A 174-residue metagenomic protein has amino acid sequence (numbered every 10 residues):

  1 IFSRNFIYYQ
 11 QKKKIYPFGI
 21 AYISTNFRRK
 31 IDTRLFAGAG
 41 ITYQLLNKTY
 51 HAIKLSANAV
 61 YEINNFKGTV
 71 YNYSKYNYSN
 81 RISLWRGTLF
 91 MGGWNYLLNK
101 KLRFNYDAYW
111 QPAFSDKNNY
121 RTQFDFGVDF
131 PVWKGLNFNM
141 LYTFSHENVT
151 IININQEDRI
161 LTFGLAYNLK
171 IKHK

Functional and structural regions predicted by a protein language model:
I1, T33-A37, H51, N80-G87 (+2 more regions): Residues that define the transmembrane beta-barrel architecture of outer-membrane proteins
I1-S24, W94-W110: Surface-exposed extracellular loop regions of Gram-negative outer-membrane beta-barrel proteins
N5, G19-I23, A39, L55-Y61 (+4 more regions): Transmembrane beta-barrel strands of outer-membrane/channel proteins
Y9, Y43-L45, M91-Y96, F130 (+1 more regions): Residue-level signature of outer-membrane beta-barrel architecture
Q10, Y22-K30, Q44-L46, Y61-G68 (+3 more regions): Sequence/structural signature of outer-membrane beta-barrel proteins
K13-P17, T49-I53, Y96-F104, F130-M140 (+1 more regions): Repeated loop/turn-to-beta-strand initiation elements of outer-membrane beta-barrel proteins
A52-P112: Detector for outer-membrane/organellar transmembrane beta-barrel domains, recognizing the amphipathic beta-strand
E157-K174: Outer-membrane beta-barrel "beta-signal"
